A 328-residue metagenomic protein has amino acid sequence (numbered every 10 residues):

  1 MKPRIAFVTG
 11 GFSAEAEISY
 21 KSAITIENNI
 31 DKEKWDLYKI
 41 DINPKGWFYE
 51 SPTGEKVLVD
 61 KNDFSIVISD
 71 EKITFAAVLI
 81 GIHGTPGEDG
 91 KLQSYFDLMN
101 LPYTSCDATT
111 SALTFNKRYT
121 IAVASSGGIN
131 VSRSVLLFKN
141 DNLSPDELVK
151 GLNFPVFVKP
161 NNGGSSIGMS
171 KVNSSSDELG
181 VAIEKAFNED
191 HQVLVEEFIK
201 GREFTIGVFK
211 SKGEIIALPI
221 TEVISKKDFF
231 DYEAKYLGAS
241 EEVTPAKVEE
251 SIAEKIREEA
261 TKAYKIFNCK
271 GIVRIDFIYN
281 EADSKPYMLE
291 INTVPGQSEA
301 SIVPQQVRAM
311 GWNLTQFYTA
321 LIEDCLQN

Functional and structural regions predicted by a protein language model:
M1-T109, L113-F115, Y119, F138-E147: ATP-binding N-terminal substructure of ATP-dependent carboxylate-amine bond-forming enzymes
P3-T9, S13, K21, K72 (+2 more regions): Active-site nucleotide/adenylate-binding loops and adjacent lid/helix of ATP-dependent enzymes
N43-K45, K210-G213, N280-D283: Short acidic-glycine loop/turn motifs at beta-strand connectors
L137, M169-S175, V208-S211, N280 (+2 more regions): Short beta-strand-to-turn element immediately C-terminal to the catalytic PLP-Schiff-base lysine in fold type I
S176-E258, K285-Y287: Phosphate-binding site of ATP-dependent enzymes
E197, G207, Y264-Q297, V307: Conserved metal-phosphate-binding beta-hairpin within the catalytic cores of diverse ATP-dependent phosphoryl-transfer
E222-V273, I302-N328: Active-site "cap" helix and flanking loop/linker of ATP-utilizing ligase/carboxylase catalytic domains
